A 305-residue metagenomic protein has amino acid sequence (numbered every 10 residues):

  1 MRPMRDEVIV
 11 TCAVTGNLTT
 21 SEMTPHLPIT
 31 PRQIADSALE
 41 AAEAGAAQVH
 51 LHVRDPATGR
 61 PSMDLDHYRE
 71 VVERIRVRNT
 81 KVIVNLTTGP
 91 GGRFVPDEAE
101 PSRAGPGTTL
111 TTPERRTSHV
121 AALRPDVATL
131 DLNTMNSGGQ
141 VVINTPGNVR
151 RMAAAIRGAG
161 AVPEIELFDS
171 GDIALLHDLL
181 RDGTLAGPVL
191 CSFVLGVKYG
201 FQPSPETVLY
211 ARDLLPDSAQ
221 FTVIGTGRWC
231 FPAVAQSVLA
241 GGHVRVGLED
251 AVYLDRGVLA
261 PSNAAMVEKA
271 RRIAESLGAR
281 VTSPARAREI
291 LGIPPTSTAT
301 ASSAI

Functional and structural regions predicted by a protein language model:
M1-H26, P90-E98, T129-N136: N-terminal small/glycine-rich loop or linker at the start of catalytic domains across soluble metabolic enzymes
C12, G59-T88, R150-G158, Y210-S218 (+2 more regions): Alpha-helix-loop-beta-strand connector modules within alpha/beta enzyme cores
C12, P31-D36, A46-T58, I83-T88: Histidine-centered catalytic micro-motifs
E22, A47-V71, S137, V194-L195 (+1 more regions): Glycine-rich, proline-tolerant flexible connector loops at the mouths of alpha/beta enzymes
P31, Y68-V142: Active-site beta->alpha loop and helix N-cap motifs at the rims of alpha/beta catalytic domains
I34, A41, H52, A128 (+4 more regions): Conserved, mostly hydrophobic/aromatic
V127-E249, L259-A260, A265: Catalytic alpha/beta core domains of metabolic enzymes, predominantly
L209, A235-I305: Structured C-terminal cap/extension of enzyme domains
